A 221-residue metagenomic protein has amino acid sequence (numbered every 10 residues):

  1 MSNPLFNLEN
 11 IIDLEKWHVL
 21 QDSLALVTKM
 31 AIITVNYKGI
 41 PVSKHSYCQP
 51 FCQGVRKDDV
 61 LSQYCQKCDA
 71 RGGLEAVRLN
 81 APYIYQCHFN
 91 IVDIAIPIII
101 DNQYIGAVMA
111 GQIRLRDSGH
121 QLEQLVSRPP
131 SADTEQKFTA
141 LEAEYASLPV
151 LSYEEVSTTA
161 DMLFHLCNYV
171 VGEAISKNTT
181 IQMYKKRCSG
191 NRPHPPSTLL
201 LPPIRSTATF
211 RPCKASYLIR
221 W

Functional and structural regions predicted by a protein language model:
M1-L26, G106-F210: Juxtadomain coupling helices with adjacent low-complexity linkers
S2-N90: Structured interaction and signal-relay segments at domain junctions
V42, I105-G106: Generic structural signal for well-ordered beta-strand positions
D59-S62, D101-Q103, E123-L125: Short, charged/polar low-complexity linear motifs in solvent-exposed/disordered segments
D93-Y104, A110-I113: A short, hydrophobic, proline-anchored segment that marks a local hinge/packing element in signaling and regulatory
S206-W221: Acidic/His-rich, divalent-metal-binding segments that scaffold phosphate/diphosphate chemistry
